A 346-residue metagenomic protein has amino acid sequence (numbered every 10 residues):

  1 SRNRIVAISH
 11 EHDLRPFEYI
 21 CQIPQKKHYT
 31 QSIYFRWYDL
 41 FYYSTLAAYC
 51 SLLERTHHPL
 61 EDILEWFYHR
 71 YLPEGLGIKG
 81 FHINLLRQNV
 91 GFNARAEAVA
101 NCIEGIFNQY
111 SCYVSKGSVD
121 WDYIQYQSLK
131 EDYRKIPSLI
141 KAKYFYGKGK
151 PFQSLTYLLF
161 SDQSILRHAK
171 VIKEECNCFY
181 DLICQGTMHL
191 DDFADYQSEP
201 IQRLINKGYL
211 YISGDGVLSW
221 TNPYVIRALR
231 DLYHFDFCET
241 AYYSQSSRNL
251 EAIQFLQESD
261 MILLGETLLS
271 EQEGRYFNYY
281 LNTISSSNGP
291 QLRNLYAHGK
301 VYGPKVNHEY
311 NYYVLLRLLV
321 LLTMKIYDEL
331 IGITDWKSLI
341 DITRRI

Functional and structural regions predicted by a protein language model:
R2-L86, Q125, R275-I346: Charge-enriched, short contiguous segments at helix-coil
E18-Y19, K26-H189: Short, amphipathic alpha-helical interface elements at domain boundaries that mediate macromolecular binding
D120-I346: Amphipathic, oligomerization/interface secondary-structure segments
